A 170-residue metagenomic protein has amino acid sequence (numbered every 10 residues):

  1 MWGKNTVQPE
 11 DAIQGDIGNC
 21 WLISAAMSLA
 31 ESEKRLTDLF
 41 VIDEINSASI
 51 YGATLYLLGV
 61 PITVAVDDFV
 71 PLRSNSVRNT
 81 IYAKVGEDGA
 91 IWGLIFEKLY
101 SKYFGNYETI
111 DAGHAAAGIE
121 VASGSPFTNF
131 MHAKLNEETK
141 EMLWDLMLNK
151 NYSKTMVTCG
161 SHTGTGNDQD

Functional and structural regions predicted by a protein language model:
M1-D170: Accessory/interaction modules and long regulatory regions
